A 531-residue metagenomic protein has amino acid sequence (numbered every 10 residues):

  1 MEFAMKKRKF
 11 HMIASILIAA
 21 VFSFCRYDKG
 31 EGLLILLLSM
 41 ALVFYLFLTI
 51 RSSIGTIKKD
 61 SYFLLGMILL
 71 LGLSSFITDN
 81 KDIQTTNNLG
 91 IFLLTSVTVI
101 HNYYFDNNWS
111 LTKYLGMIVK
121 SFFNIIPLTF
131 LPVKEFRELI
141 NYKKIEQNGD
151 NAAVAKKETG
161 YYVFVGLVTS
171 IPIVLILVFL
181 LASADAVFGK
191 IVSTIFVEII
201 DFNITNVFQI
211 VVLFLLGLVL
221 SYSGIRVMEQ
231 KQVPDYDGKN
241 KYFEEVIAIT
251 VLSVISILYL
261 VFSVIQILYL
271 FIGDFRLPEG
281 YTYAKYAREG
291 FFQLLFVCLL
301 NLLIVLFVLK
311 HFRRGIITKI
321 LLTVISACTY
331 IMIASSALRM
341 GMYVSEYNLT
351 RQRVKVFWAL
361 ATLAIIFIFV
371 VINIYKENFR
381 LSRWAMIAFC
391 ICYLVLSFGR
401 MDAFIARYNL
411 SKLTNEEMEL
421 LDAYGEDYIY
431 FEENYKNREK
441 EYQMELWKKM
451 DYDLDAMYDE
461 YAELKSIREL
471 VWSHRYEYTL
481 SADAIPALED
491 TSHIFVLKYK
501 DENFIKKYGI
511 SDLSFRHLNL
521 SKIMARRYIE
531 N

Functional and structural regions predicted by a protein language model:
E2-F10, I50-K58, P132-Y161, K190-I191 (+5 more regions): Juxtamembrane membrane-water interface segments of multi-pass membrane proteins, especially cytoplasmic-side
E2-R51, T323-S335, R339: Alpha-helical transmembrane segments and their cytosolic membrane-interface
F24-G30, I35-G189, L213-F214, V219-Q230: Transmembrane-helix bundle segments that line or gate the permeation/cavity pathway in multi-pass membrane proteins
F24-R26, L73-K81, I272-F275, S336-E346: Juxtamembrane "helix-exit" motif on the non-cytosolic side of transmembrane helices
P172, F179-F188, L258-E279, L303 (+2 more regions): Membrane-interface helix-loop junctions at the exits of transmembrane helices
F196-L213, E279-F296, L349-L360: Short aromatic-rich membrane-water interface segments that cap or initiate transmembrane helices in multi-pass membrane
F379-D402: Internal/C-terminal transmembrane anchor helices
L394-D422, E426, Y430-E433, K440 (+1 more regions): Hydrophobic alpha-helical transmembrane segments in integral membrane proteins
